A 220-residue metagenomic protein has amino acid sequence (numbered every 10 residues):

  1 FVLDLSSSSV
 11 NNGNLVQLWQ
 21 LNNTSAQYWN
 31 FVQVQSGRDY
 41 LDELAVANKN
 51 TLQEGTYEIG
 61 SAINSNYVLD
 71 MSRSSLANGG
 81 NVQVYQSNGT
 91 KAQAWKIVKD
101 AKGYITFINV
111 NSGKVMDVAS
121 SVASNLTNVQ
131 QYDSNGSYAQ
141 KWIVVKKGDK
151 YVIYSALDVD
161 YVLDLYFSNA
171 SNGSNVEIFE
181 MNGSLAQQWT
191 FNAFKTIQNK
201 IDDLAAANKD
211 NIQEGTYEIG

Functional and structural regions predicted by a protein language model:
F1-G220: Lectin-like carbohydrate-binding module/patch detector with strong preference for beta-trefoil
